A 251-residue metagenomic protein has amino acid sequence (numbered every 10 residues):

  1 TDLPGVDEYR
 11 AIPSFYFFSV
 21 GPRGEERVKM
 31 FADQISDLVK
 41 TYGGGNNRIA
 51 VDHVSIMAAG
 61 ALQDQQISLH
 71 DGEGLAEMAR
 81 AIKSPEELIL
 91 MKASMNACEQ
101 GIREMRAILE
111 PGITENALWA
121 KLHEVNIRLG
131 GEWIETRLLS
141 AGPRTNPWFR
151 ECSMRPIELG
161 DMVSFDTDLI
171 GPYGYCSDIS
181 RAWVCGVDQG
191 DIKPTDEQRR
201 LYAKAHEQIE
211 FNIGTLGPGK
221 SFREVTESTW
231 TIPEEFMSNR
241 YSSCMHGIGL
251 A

Functional and structural regions predicted by a protein language model:
T1-A251: Active-site neighborhoods and metal-handling regions in enzymes and metal-associated proteins
